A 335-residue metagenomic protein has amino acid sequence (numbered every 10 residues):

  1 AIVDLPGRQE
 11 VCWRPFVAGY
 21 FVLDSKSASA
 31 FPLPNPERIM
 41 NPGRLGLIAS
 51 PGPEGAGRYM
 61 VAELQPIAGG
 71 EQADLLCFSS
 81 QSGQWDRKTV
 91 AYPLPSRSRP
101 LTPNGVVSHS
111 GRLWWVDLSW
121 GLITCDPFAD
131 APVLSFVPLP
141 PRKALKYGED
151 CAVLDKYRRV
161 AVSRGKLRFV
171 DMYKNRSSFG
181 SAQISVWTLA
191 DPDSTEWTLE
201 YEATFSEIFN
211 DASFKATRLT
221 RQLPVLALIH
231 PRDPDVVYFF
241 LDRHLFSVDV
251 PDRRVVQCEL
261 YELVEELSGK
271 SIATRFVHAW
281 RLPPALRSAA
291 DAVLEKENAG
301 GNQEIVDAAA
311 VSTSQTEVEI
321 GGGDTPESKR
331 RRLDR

Functional and structural regions predicted by a protein language model:
A1-F179: A sequence/structural signal of beta-propeller blade repeats
P32-E37, A49, E149, K156-R159 (+3 more regions): Extended charged low-complexity segments that act as oligomerization/scaffolding linkers
I39-P51, T195-F239, R275-P283: A surface-exposed beta-alpha-beta supersecondary segment
L101-V106, R112, E149-V160, F214-P234 (+1 more regions): Signature of short aromatic-glycine-proline-rich micro-motifs recurring in repeat-based ectodomains
D126-P132, W187-T198, P251-V256: Short loop/turn segments immediately following beta-strands, especially the blade-tip and inter-blade linker loops
F169-N175, I184-T188, A216-E265: C-terminal, well-structured subdomains that either form a transmembrane helix-short loop-helix hairpin in multi-pass
V170-M172, A182, L189, Y201-E202 (+1 more regions): Internal helical hairpin/lid segments
V237, L241-R335: Blade-level signature of beta-propeller repeat domains, shared across WD40, Kelch, NHL, RCC1 and BNR/Asp-box propellers
